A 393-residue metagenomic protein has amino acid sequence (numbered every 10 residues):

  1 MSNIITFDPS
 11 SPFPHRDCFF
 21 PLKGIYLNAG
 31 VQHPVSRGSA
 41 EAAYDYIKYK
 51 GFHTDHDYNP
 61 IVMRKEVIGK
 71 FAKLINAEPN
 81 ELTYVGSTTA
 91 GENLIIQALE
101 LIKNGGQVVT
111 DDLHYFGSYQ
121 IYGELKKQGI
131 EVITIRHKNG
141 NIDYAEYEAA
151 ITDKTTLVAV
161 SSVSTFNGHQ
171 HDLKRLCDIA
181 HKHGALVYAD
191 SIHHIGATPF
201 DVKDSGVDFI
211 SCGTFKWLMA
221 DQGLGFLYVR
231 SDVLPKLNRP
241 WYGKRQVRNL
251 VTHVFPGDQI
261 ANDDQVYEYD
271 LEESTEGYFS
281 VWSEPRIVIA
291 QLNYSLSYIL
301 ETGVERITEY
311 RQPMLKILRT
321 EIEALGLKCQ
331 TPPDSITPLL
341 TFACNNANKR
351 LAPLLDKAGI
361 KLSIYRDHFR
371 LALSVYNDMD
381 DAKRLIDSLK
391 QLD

Functional and structural regions predicted by a protein language model:
M1-D393: Pyridoxal 5′-phosphate
